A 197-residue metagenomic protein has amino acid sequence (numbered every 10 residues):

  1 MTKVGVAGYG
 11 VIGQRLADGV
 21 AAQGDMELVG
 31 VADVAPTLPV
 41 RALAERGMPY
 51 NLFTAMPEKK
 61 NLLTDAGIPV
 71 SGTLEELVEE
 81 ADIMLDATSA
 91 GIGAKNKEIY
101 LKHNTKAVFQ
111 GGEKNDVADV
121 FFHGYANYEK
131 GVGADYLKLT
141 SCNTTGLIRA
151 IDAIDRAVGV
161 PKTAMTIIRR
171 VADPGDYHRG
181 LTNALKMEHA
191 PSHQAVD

Functional and structural regions predicted by a protein language model:
M1-V171: N-terminal Rossmann-like NAD(P) cofactor-binding subdomain of oxidoreductases, focused on the glycine-rich
V160-D197: Catalytic core of tubulin tyrosine ligase-like
